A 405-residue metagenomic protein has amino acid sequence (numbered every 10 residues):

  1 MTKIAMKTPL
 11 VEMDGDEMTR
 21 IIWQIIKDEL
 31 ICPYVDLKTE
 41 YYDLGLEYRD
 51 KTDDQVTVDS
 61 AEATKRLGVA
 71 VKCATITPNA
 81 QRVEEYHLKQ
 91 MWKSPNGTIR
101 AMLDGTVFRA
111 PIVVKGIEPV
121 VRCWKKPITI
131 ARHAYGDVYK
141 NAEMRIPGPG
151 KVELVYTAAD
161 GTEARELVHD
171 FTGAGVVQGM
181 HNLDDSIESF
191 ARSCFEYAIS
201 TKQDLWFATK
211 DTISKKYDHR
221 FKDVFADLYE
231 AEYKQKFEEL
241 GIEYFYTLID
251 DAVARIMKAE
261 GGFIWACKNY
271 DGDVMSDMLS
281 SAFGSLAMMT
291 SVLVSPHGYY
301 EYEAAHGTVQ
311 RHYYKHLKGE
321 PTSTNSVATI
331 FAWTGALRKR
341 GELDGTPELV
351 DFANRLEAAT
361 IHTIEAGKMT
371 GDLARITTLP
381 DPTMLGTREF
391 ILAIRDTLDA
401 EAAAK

Functional and structural regions predicted by a protein language model:
T2-T8, M18-W23, D28-T52, A61-T64: N-terminal alpha-helical transmembrane segments of multi-pass membrane transport and channel/translocase proteins
M6-I25, E29, L154-T247: Glycine-rich phosphate/diphosphate-binding loop of Rossmann-like nucleotide-binding domains
V35-Y41, T201-T209, Y233-Y246, G341-A353 (+2 more regions): Flexible, glycine/charged-enriched surface loops at secondary-structure junctions
E47-E163, Y270, V274: N-terminal glycine-rich phosphate/adenylate-binding segment common to multiple enzyme folds
R49-E62, Y229, Y233-G262: A structured beta-alpha segment of the ubiquitous adenosine-cofactor-binding alpha/beta core
A134-Y135, K140-A191, A198, T346 (+2 more regions): Glycine-rich phosphate/pyrophosphate-binding loop and the adjoining helix
I256-R355, A359-A366: Glycine-rich phosphate/nucleotide-binding loop
